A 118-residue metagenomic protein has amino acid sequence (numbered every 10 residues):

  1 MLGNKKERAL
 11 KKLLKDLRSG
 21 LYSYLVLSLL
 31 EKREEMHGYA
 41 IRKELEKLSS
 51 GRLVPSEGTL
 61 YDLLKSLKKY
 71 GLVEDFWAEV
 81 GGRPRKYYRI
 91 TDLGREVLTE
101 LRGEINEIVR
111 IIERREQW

Functional and structural regions predicted by a protein language model:
M1-L21, L101, I105, I111: Intrinsically disordered, low-complexity serine/threonine- and proline-rich regulatory segments
K15-P55, T59: N-terminal helix-turn-helix DNA-binding core of bacterial DNA-binding proteins
L29, R95-W118: Amphipathic alpha-helical dimerization/coiled-coil segments that flank or bridge DNA-binding/regulatory modules
Y61-S66: Short, hydrophobic-biased segments on the C-terminal half of alpha helices that form "recognition helices"
K68-P84, R89: Beta-hairpin "wing" of winged helix-turn-helix
I90-G94: Accessory beta->alpha helical hairpin/"wing" motif in late/C-terminal subdomains of nucleic-acid enzymes
